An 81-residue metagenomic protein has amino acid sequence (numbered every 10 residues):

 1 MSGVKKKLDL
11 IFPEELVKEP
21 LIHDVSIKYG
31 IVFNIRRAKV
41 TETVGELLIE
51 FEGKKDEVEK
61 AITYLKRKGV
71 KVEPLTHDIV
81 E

Functional and structural regions predicted by a protein language model:
M1-E46, E50-E81: Long, contiguous binding/interaction regions
